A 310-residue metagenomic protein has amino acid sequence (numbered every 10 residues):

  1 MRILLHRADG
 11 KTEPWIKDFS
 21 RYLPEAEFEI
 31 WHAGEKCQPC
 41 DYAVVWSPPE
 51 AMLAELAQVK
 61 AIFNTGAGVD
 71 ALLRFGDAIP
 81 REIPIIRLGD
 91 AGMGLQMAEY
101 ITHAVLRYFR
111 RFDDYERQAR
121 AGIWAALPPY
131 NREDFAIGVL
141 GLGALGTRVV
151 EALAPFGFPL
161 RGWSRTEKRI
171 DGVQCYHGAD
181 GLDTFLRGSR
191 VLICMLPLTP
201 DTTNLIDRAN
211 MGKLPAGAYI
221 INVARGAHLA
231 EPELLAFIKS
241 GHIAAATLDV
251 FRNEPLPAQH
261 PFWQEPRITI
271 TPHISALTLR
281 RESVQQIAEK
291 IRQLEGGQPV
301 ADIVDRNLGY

Functional and structural regions predicted by a protein language model:
M1-C40: N-terminal glycine-/charge-rich "phosphate-binding" loop or analogous flexible N-terminal tail
E27-P39, E50-L53, V173-G188: Short acidic low-complexity segments
D41-E116: Phosphate/diphosphate ligand-binding glycine-rich loop within oxidoreductases
H103-P128, R281-E282, I287, Q293: A charged, well-structured terminal subsegment
Y115-R148: Glycine-rich NAD(P)-binding loop of Rossmann-like domains
F156-G172: NAD(P)-binding Rossmann-fold cofactor-contacting core
E167-P261: Rossmann-like adenosine-cofactor binding region
G217, V223-Y310: Rossmann-like dinucleotide-binding domain for NAD(H)/NADP(H)
